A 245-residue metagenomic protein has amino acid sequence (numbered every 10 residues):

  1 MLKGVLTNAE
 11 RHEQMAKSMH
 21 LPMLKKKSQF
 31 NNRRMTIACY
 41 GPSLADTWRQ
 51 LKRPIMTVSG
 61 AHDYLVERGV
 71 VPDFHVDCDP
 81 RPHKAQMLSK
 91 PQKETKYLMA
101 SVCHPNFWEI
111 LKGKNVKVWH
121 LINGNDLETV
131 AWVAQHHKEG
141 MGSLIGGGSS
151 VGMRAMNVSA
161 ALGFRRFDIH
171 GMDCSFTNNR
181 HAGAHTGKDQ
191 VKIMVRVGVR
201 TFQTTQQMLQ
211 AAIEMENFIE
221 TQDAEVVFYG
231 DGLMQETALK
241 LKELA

Functional and structural regions predicted by a protein language model:
M1-A245: Metal-ion/cofactor- or nucleotide/acyl-coenzyme-handling active-site neighborhoods
